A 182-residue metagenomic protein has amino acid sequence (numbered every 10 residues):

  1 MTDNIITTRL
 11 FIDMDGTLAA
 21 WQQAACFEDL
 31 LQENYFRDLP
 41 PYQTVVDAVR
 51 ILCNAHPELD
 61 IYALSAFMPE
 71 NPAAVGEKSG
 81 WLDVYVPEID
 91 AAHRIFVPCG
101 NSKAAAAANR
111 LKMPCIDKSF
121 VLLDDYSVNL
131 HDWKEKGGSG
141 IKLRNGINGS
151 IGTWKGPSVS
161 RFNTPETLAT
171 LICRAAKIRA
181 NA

Functional and structural regions predicted by a protein language model:
M1-Q43, R50-I51, G137: Active-site neighborhood of HAD-like aspartate-dependent phosphohydrolases
A19-Q22, L59-I61, E70-A74, K103-A106 (+2 more regions): Short catalytic/ligand-binding loop motif for oxyanion handling, primarily in non-cytosolic enzymes, centered on
P40, V45-G76, L82: Substrate-recognition element of Asp-dependent hydrolases with the DxDx(T/V) motif
Y62-P69, S79, D83-N109: A short, structured active-site edge motif that brings together acidic residues
W81-F96, W154-A182: Structural recognition of alpha->loop->beta junctions
R94-W133: Conserved Lys-Pro-Asp/Glu-containing loop-to-beta segment of HAD-superfamily phosphomonoesterases, centered on
D117-T164: Acidic, Mg2+-coordinating phosphoryl-transfer loop and its flanking beta/alpha structural elements, shared across
